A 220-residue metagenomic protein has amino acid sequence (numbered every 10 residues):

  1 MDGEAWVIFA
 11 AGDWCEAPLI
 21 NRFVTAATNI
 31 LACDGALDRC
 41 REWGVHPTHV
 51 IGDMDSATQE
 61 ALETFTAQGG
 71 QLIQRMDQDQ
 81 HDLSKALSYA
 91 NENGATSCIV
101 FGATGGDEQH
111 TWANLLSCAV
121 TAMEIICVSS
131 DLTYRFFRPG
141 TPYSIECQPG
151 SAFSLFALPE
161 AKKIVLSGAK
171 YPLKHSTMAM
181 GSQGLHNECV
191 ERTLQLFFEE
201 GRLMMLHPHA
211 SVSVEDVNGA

Functional and structural regions predicted by a protein language model:
M1-T64: N-terminal beta-strand-loop-alpha-helix module at the start of alpha/beta ligand-binding or catalytic domains
L37-R39, A57-Q59, Q80, D107-E108 (+1 more regions): Short gly/pro/ser/thr-enriched loop/turn and capping motifs at secondary-structure boundaries
R41, N91-G94: Non-catalytic positions within long, well-ordered alpha-helices that form the structural scaffold/packing of enzyme
L72-E92: Short phosphate-binding loop-to-helix
T96-D107: N-terminal glycine-rich phosphate/adenylate-binding segment common to multiple enzyme folds
E108-A119: Short Gly/Thr/Asp-enriched flexible loops that form oxyanion-binding sites at enzyme active sites
A122-R135: Short, acidic/small-residue loops that bind anionic groups at enzyme active sites
F137-A220: Long, charged alpha-helical interface segments
